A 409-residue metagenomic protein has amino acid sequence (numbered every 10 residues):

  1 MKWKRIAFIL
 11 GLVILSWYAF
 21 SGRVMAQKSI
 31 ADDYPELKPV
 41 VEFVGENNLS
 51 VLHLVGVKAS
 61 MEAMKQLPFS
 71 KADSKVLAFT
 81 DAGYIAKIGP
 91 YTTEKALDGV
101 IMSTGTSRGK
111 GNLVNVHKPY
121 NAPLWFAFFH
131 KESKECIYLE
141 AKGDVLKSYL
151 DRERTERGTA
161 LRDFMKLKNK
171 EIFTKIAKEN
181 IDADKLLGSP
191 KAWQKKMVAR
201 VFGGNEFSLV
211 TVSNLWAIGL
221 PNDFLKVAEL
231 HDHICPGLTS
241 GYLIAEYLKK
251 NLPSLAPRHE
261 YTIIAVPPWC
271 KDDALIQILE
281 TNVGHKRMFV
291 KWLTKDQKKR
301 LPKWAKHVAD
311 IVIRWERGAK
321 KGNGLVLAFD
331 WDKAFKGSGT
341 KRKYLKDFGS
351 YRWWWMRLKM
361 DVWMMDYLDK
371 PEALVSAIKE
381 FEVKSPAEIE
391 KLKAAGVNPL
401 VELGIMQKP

Functional and structural regions predicted by a protein language model:
M1-I9: Bacterial N-terminal signal peptides that target proteins for export
L10-Y18: Bacterial N-terminal signal peptides
S21-A26: Boundary at the C-terminal end of the N-terminal hydrophobic targeting segment
Q27-I234, L243-P409: Non-transmembrane, aqueous-exposed alpha-helical and coiled segments at domain scale
